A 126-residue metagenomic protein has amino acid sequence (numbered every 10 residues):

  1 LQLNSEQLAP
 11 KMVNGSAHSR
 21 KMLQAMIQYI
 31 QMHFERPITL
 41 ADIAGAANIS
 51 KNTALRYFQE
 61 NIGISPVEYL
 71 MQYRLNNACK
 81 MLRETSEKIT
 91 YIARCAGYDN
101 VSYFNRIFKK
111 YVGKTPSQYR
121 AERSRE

Functional and structural regions predicted by a protein language model:
L1-N14, H18, A25: An amphipathic alpha-helical interaction segment
N14-A17, K21, N61, S65: Residues at secondary-structure transition points
G15, S19, M32, A47: Residue-level marker of regulatory loop/turn positions in helix-turn-helix DNA-binding domains and in histidine
S16-L23, L40, Q72: Short, structured helix-loop boundary elements
Q28, M32, P37-A41, Q59-S102 (+1 more regions): Terminal helix-turn-helix DNA-binding modules in bacterial transcription factors
D42-K51, L55: Helix-turn-helix
T53-F58, Y103-F104, F108: Short hydrophobic/aromatic patch on the recognition helix
